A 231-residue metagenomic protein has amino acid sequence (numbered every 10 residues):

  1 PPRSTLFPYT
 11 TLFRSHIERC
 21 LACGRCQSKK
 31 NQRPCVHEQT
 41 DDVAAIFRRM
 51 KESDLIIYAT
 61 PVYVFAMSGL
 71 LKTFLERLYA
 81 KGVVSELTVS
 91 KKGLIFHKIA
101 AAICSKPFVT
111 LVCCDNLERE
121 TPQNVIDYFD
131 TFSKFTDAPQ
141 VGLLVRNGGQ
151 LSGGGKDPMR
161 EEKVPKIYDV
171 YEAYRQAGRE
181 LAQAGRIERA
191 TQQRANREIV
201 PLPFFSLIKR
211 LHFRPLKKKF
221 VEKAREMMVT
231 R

Functional and structural regions predicted by a protein language model:
P1-L12: Short, small-residue-biased leader/transition segments that mark boundaries at the very start of proteins
P1-R3, A45-F47, H97-I99, Q192-Q193 (+1 more regions): Short, flexible, glycine/charge-rich loop motifs used to bind or transfer phosphoryl groups or to couple energy/partner
T5, E18-L21, K51, I103 (+1 more regions): Structured loop/turn residues at beta-strand edges in well-structured enzyme cores
P8, P107, P139-V141: Residues at the starts of beta-strands that form the adenosine-phosphate
L12, V36-F135, K218, E222: Helix-loop-strand module that forms the ligand-binding subsite of alpha/beta enzymes
F13-R33, L151-P158: N-terminal beta-loop-helix "entrance" segment that forms/cooperates in small-molecule cofactor or anionic ligand
S15, F65, G148: Positions that flank functional sites
R119-E120, I126, D130-T230: Glycine-rich phosphate/pyrophosphate-binding loop and the adjoining helix
